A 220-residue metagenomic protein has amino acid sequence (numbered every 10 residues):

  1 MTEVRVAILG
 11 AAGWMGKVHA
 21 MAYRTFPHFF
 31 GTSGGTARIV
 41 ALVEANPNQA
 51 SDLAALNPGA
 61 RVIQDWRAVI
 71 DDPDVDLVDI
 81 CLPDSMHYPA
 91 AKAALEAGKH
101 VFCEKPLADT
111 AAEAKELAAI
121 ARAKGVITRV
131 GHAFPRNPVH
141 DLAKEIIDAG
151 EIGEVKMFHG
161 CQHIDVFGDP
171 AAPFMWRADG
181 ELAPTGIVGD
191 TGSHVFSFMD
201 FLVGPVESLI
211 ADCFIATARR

Functional and structural regions predicted by a protein language model:
M1-N57: N-terminal Rossmann-like dinucleotide-binding module
T2-V4, V126, K156: Nucleotide donor/acceptor-binding cores
K17, Y88, S193: Residues forming the Rossmann-fold NAD(P)(H) cofactor-binding site
A37-A41, G59, D76-V78, T185-G186: Short active-site oxyanion
L53-G59, E116, I120-A121: Short, conserved SAM-binding/catalytic segment of Class I S-adenosyl-L-methionine-dependent methyltransferases
A60-D65: Conserved SAM-binding strand-loop segment of SAM-dependent methyltransferases
L77, P83-R136, G150: Beta-strand-loop-alpha-helix segment that lines the small-molecule cofactor/substrate pocket of alpha/beta enzymes
F134-R220: Predominantly a Rossmann-like dinucleotide-binding segment in NAD(P)-dependent oxidoreductases
